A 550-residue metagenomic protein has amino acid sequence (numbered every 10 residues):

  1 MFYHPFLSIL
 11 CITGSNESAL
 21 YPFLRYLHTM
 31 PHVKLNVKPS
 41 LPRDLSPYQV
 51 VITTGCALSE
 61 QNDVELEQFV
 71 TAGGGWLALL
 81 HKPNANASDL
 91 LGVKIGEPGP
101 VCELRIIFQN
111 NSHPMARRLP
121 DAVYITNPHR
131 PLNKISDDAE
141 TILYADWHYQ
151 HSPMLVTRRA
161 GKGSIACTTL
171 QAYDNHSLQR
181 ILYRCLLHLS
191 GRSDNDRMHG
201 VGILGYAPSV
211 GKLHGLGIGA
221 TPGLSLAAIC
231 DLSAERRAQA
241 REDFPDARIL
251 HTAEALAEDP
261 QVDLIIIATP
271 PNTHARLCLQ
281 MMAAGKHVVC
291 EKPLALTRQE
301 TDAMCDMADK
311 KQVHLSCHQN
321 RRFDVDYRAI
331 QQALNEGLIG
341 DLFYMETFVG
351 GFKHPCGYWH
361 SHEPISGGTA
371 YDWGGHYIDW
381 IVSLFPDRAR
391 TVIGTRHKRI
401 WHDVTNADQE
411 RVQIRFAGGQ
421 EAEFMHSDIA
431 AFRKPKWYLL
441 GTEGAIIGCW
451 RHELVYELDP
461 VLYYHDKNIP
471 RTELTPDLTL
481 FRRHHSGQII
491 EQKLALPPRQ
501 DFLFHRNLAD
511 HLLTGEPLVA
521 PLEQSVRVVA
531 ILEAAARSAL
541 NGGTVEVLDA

Functional and structural regions predicted by a protein language model:
M1-M30, D194-F244: N-terminal Rossmann-like dinucleotide-binding module
H4-F6, Y26, M30, N133-D194: A glycine-centered loop/beta-turn motif at secondary-structure junctions
H28-L45: A short, well-structured beta->alpha microelement
A57-V123, L178: A glycine-rich, often tryptophan-bearing local segment used as a flexible ligand/cofactor-contacting loop or short
E60-D63, H214, F244, R248-M307: Beta-loop-alpha module in the N-terminal Rossmann-like domain of NAD(P)-dependent dehydrogenases, especially those
M198, N320, E443-V519, E523 (+1 more regions): C-terminal glycine/acidic-rich active-site capping loop/insertion
S209, R321-V404, E410, G542: Predominantly a Rossmann-like dinucleotide-binding segment in NAD(P)-dependent oxidoreductases
A303-N320, D341-T347: Rossmann-fold dehydrogenase core element
